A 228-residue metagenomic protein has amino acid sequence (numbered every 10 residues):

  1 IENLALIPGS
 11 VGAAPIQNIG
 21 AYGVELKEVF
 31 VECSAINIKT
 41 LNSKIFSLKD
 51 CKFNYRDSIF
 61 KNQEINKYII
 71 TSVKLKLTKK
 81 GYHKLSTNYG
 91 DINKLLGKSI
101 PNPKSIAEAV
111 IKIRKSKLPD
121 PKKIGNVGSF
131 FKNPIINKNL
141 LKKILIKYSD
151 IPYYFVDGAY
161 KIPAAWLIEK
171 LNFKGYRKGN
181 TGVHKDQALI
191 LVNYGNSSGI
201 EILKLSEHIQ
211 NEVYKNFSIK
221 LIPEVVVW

Functional and structural regions predicted by a protein language model:
I1-S34: A gly/ser-rich beta-alpha-beta helix-loop segment of oxidoreductase catalytic cores
S43-I200, N216-W228: Phosphate/pyrophosphate- and phosphate-bearing ligand-binding catalytic cores of soluble enzymes
